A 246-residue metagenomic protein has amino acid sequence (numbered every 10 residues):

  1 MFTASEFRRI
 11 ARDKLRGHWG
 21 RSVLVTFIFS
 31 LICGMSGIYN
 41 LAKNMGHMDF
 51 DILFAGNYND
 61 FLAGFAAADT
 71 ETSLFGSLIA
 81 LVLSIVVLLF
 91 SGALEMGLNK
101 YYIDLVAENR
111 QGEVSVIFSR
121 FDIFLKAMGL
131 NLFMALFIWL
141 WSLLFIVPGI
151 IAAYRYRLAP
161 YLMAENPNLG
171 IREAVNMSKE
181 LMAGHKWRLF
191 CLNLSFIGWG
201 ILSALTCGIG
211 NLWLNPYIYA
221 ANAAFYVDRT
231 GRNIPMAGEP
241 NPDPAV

Functional and structural regions predicted by a protein language model:
M1-V246: Hydrophobic alpha-helical membrane segments
